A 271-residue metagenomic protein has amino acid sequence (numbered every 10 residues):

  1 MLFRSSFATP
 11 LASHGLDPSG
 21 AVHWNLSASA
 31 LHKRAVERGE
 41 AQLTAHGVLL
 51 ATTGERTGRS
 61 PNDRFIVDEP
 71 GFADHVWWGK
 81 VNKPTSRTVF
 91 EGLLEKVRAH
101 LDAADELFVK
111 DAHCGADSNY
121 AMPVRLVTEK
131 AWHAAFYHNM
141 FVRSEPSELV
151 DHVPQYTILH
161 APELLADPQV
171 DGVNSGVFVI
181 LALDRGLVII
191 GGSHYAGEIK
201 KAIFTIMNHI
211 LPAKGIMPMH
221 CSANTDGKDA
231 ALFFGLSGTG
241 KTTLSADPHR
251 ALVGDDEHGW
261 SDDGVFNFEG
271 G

Functional and structural regions predicted by a protein language model:
F3-A230, S261-G271: A noncatalytic interaction/capping subdomain that flanks phosphate/NTP-handling catalytic cores
T225-D255: Glycine-rich phosphate-binding P-loop
D255-D256, D263: Conserved substrate/cofactor phosphate-moiety recognition/catalytic segment in nucleotide-dependent phosphotransferases
